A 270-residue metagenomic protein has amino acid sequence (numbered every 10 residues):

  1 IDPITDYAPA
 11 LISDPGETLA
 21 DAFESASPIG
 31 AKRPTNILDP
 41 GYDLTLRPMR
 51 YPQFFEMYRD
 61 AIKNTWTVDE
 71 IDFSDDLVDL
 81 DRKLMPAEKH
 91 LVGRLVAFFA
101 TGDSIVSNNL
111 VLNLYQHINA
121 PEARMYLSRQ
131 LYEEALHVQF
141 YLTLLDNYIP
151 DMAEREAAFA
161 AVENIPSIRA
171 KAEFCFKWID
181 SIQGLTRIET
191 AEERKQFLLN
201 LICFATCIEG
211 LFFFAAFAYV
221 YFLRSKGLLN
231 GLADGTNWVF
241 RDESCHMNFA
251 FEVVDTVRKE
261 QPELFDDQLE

Functional and structural regions predicted by a protein language model:
I1-E270: Non-heme di-metal
